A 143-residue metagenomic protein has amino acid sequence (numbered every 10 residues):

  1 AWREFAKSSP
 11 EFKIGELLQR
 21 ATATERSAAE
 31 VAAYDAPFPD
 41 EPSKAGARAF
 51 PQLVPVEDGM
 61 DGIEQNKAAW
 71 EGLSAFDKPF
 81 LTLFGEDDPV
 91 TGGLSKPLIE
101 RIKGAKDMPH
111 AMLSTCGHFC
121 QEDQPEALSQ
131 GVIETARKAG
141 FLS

Functional and structural regions predicted by a protein language model:
A1-F50, V54, D61-K67: Helix-rich cap/lid subdomain of alpha/beta-hydrolase
A6-P10, F76, Q121, P125: Aromatic-acidic/polar surface patches that form glycan- and anion
E16, A33, A49, A68 (+3 more regions): Alpha-helical elements of Rossmann-like donor-binding domains used by nucleotide-donor carbohydrate transfer enzymes
Y34, A47, L73, T82-G85 (+3 more regions): Generic structural signal for small/hydrophobic residues in well-ordered secondary structure, especially within
P39, Q52, E86-P89, G117-F119: Short, solvent-exposed loop/turn segments at secondary-structure junctions
A69-F76: Serine-hydrolase catalytic core
D77-C116: Conserved loop-alpha-helix segment in the C-terminal half of the alpha/beta-hydrolase fold that carries the catalytic
A105-S143: Catalytic active-site module of serine/aspartate enzymes centered on a nucleophile-bearing elbow/loop
